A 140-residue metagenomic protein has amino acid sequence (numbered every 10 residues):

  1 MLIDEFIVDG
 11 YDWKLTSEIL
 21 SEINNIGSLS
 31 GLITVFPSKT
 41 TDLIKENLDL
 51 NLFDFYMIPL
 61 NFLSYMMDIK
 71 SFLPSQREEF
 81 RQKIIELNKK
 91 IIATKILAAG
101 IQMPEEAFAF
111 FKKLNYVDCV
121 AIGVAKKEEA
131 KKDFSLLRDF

Functional and structural regions predicted by a protein language model:
M1-I3, M57-D68, Q82, N88: Positively charged, amphipathic and often flexible ligand-engagement surfaces
M1-Y56: Glycine/proline-rich, positively charged, aromatic-decorated active-site loop/lid region on the catalytic face
E5, L52-L63, N115-A130: Glycine-rich phosphate-binding active-site loops on the catalytic face of alpha/beta enzymes
E5-G10, L63-M67, A98-Q102, E128: Short, small-residue-enriched loops and turns at beta-alpha junctions that line or gate enzyme active sites
D12-W13, L73-P74, I101: A conditional alpha-helix N-cap/helix-loop micro-motif detector
E18-E22, E78-F140: Structured C-terminal cap/extension of enzyme domains
L29-T40, M66-S71, K90-I96, A125-F134: Low-complexity, flexible helical/coil segments
D42-L43, S71-F80, E106: Alpha-helical scaffolding within the catalytic cores of extracellular/periplasmic polymer-degrading hydrolases
